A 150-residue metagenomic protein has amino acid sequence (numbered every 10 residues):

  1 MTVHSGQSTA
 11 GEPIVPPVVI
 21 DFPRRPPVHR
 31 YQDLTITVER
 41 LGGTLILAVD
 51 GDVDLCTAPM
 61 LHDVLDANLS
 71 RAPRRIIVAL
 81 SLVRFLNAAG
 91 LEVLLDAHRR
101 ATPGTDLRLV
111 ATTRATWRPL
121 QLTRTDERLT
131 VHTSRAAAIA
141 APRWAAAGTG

Functional and structural regions predicted by a protein language model:
M1-G11: Extreme N-terminal leader/targeting regions
H4, I14-D63, L82: STAS-typified acidic loop motif
T9, G104, A145-T149: Hydrophobic alpha-helical elements and their junctions with loops/disorder across both membrane and soluble proteins
P26-P27, T133-G150: Short, charged, intrinsically disordered terminal tails
E39, V110, T130-H132: General small-molecule cofactor/ligand-binding pocket signal
L41-G42, S81, T112, A136: Conserved catalytic submotifs in the C-terminal HATPase_c
L45, L65, L69, P73 (+1 more regions): Solvent-exposed, well-ordered amphipathic alpha-helical segments that flank/support binding or catalytic loops
L55-R128: Amphipathic alpha-helical interaction surfaces in cytosolic regulatory modules
